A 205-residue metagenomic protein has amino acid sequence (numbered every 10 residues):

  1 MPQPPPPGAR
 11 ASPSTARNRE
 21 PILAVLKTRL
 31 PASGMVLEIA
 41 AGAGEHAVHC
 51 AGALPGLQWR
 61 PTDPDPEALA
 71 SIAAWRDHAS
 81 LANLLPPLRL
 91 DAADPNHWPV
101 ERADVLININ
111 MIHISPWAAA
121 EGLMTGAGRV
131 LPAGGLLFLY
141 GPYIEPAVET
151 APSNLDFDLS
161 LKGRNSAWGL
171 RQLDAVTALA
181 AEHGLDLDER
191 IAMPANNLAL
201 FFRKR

Functional and structural regions predicted by a protein language model:
P2-P31: Class I SAM-dependent methyltransferase Rossmann-like catalytic core, especially the SAM/SAH-binding loop
L37, E45-N96: Class I SAM-dependent methyltransferase SAM/SAH-binding core
H97-L106: A short acidic, Gly/Pro-enriched loop at the edge of an enzyme's catalytic core that lines a small-molecule cofactor
I114-A127: A short, conserved alpha-helix within the catalytic core of class I
G134-Y143: Conserved beta-strand signature within the Rossmann-like core of class I S-adenosyl-L-methionine
T150-R171: Conserved Class I S-adenosyl-L-methionine
A167-H183: Short alpha-helix
L185-R205: Core SAM-dependent methyltransferase catalytic element
